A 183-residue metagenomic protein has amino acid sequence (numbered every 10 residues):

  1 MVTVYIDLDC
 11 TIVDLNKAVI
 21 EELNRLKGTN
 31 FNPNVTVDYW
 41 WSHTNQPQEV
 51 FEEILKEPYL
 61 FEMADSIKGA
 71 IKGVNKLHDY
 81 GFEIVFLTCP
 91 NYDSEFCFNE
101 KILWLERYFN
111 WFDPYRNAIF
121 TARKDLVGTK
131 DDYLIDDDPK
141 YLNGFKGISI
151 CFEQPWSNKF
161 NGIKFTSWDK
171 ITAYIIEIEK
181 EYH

Functional and structural regions predicted by a protein language model:
M1-V50: Active-site neighborhood of HAD-like aspartate-dependent phosphohydrolases
V13-N16, E21, I84-F86, D93-C97 (+3 more regions): Short catalytic/ligand-binding loop motif for oxyanion handling, primarily in non-cytosolic enzymes, centered on
T29-H43, Q154-I175: A short, conserved beta-to-alpha structural element at the edge of catalytic cores that scaffolds binding
S42-E57, F82-V85: Short, basic/glycine-rich phosphate-binding loops at helix/coil junctions that contact nucleotide phosphates
F61, A70-K101, L105: Substrate-recognition element of Asp-dependent hydrolases with the DxDx(T/V) motif
L103-I119, F165, D169-I176: Structural recognition of alpha->loop->beta junctions
N110-D132, D138: Donor nucleotide-activated moiety binding/catalytic core segment of transferases that use nucleotide-activated donors
Y133-D169: Acidic, Mg2+-coordinating phosphoryl-transfer loop and its flanking beta/alpha structural elements, shared across
